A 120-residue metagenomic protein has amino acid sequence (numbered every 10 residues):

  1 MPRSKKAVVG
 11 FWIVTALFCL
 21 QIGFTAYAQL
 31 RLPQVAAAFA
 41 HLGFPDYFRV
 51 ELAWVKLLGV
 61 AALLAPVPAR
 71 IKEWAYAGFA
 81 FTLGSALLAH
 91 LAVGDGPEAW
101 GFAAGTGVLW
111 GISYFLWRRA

Functional and structural regions predicted by a protein language model:
M1-A120: Membrane-interface extramembranous regions
